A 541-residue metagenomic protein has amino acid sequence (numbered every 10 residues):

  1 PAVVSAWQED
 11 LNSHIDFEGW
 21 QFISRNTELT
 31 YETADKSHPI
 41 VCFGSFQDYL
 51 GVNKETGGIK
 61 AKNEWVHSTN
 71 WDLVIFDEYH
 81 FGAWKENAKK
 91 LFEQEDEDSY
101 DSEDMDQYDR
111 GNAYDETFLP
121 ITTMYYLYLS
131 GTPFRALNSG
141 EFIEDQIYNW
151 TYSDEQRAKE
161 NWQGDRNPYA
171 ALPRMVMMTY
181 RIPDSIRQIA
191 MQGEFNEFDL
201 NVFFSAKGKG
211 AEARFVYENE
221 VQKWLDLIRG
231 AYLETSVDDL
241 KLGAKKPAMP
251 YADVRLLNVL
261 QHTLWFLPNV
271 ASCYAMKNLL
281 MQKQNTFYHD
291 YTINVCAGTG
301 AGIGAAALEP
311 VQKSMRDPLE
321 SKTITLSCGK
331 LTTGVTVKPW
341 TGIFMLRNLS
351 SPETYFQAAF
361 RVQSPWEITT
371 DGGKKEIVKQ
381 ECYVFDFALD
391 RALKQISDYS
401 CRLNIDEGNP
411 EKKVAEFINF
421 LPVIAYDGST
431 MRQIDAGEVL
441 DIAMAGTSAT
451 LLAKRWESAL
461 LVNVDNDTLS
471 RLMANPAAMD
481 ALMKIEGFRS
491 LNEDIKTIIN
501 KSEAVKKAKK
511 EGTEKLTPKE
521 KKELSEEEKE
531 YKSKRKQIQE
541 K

Functional and structural regions predicted by a protein language model:
P1-W7: Conserved SF1/SF2 helicase motif Ia
Q8, N12, D16-V41, K60 (+4 more regions): Conserved C-terminal RecA-like helicase domain
C42-S45, I75, T122-G131, L326-S327: Structural recognition of the conserved hydrophobic beta-strand(s) that form the central parallel beta-sheet of P-loop
Q47-D48, E64-I121, Y125: SF2 helicase catalytic motif II
D48, H80-W84, F134-R135, T333 (+2 more regions): Residues immediately C-terminal
T117, Y125, A136-H262: Interdomain helical connector at the RecA1-RecA2 junction of SF1/SF2 helicase-like NTPases
A206-A244, A388-K541: Long, largely alpha-helical accessory region at the distal end of helicase-like NTP-driven motors
T292-E407: Conserved RecA-like P-loop NTPase helicase motor core
